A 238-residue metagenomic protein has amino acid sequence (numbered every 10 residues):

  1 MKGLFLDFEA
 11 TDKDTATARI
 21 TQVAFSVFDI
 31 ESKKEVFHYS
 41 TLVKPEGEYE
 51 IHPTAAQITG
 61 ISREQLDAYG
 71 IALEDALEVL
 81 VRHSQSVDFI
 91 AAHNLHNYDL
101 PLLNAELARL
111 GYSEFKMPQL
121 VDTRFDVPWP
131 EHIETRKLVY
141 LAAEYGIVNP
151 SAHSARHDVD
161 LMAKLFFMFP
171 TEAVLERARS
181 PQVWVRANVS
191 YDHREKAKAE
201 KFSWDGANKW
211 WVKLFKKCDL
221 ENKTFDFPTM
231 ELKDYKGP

Functional and structural regions predicted by a protein language model:
M1-N104, A108, F115, H132-H153: Conserved non-catalytic scaffold segment of RNase H-like nuclease domains
G3-F5, H38-S40, L120, W204 (+1 more regions): Conserved beta-strand scaffold positions in the cores of enzyme catalytic domains, especially in NTP/NDP-utilizing
E106-R109, W129, L165-F169: Active-site catalytic microenvironments for nucleophilic, acid-base chemistry
S113-V127: Conserved beta-strand -> loop -> alpha-helix junction used to position metal-binding or nucleic-acid-contacting
H157-L165: Acidic, divalent-metal-coordinating active-site segment for phosphoryl/phosphodiester hydrolysis, typified by short
L165-P238: Acidic two-metal-ion nuclease catalytic site recognized across multiple nuclease folds, prominently DnaQ/RNase D-T
